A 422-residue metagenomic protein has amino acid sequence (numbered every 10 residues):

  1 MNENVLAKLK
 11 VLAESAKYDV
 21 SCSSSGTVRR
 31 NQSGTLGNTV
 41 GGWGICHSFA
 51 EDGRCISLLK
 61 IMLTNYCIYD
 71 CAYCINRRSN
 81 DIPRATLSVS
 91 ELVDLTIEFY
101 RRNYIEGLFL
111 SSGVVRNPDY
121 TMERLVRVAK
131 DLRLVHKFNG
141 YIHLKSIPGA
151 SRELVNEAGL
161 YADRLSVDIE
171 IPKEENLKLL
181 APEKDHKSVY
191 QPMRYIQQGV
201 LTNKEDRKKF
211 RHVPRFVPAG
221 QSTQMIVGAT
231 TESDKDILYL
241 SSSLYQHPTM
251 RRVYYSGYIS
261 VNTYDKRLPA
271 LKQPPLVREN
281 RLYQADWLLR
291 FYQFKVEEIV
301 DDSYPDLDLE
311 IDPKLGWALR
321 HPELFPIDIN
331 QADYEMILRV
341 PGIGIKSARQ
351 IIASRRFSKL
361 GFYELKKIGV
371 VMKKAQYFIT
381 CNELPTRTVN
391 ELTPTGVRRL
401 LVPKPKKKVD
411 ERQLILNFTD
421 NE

Functional and structural regions predicted by a protein language model:
M1-Y66, V371, I379-T380, R387-K408 (+1 more regions): Flexible, acidic/Gly-rich N-terminal and inter-domain linker regions that tether and position cofactor-handling modules
I68, A72-I75: Cys/His/Pro-rich metal-binding microdomains
R77-L92, F99-L125, D131-R152, G159-F210 (+3 more regions): Core AdoMet radical
M122-K130, L134, G159-D168, G228-H247 (+2 more regions): Short, electropositive alpha-helical surface patch
K173, S188-D265, P274-V300: Conserved C-terminal portion of the radical SAM core fold that forms the substrate/S-adenosylmethionine-binding
L271-P274, L288-P326: Alpha-helical ds-nucleic-acid-binding substructure associated with the helix-hairpin-helix region of base-excision DNA
D306-M336, F362-E422: C-terminal extensions
